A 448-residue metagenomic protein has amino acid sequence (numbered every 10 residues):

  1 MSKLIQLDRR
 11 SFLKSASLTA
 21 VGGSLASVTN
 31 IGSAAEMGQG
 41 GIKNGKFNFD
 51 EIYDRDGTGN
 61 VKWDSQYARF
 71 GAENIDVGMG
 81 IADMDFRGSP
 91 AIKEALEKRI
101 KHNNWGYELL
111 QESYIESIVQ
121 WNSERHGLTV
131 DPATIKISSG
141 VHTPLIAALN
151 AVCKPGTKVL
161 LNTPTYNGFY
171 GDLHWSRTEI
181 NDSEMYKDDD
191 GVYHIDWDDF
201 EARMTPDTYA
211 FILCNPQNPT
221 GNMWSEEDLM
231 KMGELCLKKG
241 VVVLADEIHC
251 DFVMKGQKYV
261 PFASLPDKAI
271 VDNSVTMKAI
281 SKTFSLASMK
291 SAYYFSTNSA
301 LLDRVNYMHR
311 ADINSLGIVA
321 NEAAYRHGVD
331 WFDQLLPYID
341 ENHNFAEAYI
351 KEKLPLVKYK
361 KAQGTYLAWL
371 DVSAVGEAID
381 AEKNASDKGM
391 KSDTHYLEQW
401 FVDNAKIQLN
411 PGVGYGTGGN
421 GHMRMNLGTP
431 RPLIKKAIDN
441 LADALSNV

Functional and structural regions predicted by a protein language model:
M1-V21: N-terminal secretory signal peptides and thylakoid transit peptides that target proteins across membranes
G41-G140, A147, R326-H327, N447-V448: N-terminal small-domain helix-loop-helix segment of the aminotransferase-like
G45, N150-L213: PLP-dependent aminotransferase-like
S176, K238-K239, A405: Helix C-cap/helix->beta junction micro-motif
K187-Q257: Active-site phosphate-binding strand-loop segment of PLP-dependent enzymes
N273-E352, V357-G364: PLP-dependent aminotransferase class I/II
I339-E347, Y359-V375, A381-N384, G419: Conserved glycine-rich beta-strand-loop-beta hairpin in the small C-terminal domain of fold type I
K383, M390-Y396, W400-V448: PLP-dependent enzyme catalytic core of the Aspartate aminotransferase-like
